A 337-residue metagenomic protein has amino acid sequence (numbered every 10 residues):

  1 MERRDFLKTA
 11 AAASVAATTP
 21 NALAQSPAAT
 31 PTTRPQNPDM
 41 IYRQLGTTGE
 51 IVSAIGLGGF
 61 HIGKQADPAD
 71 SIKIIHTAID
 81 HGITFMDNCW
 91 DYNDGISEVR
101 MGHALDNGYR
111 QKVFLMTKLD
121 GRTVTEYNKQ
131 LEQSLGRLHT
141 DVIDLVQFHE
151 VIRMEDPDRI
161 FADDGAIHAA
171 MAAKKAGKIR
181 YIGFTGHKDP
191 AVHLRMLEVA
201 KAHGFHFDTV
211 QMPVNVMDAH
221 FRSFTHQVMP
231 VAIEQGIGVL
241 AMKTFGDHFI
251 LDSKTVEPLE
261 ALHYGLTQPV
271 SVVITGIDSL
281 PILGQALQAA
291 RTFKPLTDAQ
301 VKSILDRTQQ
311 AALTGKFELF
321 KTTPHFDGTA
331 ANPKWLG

Functional and structural regions predicted by a protein language model:
M1-K112, A169, K175: N-terminal binding-site loop/beta-alpha segment at the start of enzyme catalytic domains that lines or forms
A13, H203, Q227-G337: Structured C-terminal cap/extension of enzyme domains
I41, S71-I75, S97-A104, Q130-S134 (+6 more regions): A general structural detector for well-ordered alpha-helical segments in enzyme core domains, enriched
L45, L57, M86, M101 (+6 more regions): Conserved, mostly hydrophobic/aromatic
G58-P68, K118-T125, D158-R159, D252: Active-site mouth loops of central-metabolism enzymes
T84-D91, M116-K118, R180-T185, Q211-M212 (+1 more regions): Short catalytic-loop micro-motif centered on adjacent basic/acidic residues
Y92, N107-N128, H149-I152: Structural motif corresponding to the early beta-alpha repeats
R122-Q227, I233-L240: Glycine/proline-rich, positively charged, aromatic-decorated active-site loop/lid region on the catalytic face
